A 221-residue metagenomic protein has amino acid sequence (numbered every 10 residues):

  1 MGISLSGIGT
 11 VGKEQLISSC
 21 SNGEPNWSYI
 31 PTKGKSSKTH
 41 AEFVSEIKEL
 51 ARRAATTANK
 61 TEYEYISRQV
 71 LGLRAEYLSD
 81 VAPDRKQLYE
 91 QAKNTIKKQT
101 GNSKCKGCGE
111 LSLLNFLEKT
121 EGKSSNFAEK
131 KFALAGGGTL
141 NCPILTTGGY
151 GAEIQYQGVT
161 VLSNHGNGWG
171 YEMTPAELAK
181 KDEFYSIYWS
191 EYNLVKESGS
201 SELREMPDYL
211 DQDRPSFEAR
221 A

Functional and structural regions predicted by a protein language model:
M1-A221: Type III/flagellar secretion export determinants
